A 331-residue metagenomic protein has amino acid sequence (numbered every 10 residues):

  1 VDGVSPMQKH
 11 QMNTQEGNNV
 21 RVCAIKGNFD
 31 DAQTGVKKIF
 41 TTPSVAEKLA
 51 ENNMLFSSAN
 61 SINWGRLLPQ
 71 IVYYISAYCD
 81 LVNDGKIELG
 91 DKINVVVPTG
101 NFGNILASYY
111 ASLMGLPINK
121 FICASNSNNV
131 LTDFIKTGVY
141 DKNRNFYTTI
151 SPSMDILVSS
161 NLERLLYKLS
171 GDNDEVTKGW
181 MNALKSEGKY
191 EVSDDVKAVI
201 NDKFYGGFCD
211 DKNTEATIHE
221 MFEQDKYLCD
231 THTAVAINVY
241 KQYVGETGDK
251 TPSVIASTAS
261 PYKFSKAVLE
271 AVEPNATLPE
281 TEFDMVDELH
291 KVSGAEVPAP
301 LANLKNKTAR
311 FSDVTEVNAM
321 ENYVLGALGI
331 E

Functional and structural regions predicted by a protein language model:
V1-E331: PLP-dependent amino-acid enzyme catalytic core
